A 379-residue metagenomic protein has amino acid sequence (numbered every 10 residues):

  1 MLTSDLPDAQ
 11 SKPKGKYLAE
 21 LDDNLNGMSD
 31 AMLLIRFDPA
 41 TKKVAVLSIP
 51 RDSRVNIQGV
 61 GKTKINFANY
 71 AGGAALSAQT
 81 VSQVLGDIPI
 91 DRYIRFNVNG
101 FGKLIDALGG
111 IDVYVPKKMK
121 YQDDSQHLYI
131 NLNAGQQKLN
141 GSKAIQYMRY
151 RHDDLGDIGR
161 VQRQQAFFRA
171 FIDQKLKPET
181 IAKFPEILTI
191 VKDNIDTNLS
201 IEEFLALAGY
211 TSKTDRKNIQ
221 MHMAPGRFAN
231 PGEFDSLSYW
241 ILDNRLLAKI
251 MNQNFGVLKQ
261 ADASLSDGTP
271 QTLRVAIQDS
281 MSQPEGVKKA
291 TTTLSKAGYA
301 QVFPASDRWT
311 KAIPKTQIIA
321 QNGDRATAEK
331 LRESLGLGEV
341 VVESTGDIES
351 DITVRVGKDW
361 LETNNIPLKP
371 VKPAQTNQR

Functional and structural regions predicted by a protein language model:
M1-R379: Non-catalytic, solvent-exposed segments at the cell envelope interface
